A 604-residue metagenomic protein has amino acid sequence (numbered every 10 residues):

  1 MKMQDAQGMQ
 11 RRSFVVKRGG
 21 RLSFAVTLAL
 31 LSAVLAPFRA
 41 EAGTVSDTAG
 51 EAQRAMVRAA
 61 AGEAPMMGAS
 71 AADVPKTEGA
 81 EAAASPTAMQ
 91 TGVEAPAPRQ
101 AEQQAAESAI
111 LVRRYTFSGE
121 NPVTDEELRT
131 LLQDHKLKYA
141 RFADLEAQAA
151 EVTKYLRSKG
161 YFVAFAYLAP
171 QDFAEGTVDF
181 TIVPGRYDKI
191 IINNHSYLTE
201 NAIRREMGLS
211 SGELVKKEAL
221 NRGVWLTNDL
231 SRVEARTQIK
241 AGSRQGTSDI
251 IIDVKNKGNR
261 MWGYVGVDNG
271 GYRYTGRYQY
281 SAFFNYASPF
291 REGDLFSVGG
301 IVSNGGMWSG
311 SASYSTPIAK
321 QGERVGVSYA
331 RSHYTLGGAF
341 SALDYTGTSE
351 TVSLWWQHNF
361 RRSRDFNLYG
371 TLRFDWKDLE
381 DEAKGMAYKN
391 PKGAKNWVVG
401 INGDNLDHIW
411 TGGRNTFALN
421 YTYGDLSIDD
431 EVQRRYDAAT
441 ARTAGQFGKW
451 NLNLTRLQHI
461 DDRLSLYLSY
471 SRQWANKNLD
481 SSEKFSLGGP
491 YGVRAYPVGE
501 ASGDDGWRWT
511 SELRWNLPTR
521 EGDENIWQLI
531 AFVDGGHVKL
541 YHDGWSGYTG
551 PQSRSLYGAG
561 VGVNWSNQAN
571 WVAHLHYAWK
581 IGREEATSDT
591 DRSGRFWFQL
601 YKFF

Functional and structural regions predicted by a protein language model:
G43-G271, G300-W308, Y470: Periplasmic polypeptide-binding modules associated with outer-membrane biogenesis and secretion
G246, G276-Y280, G306-G310, T348-V352 (+5 more regions): Residues that define the transmembrane beta-barrel architecture of outer-membrane proteins
N256, Y286-S288, T316-I318, H358-F360 (+6 more regions): Residue-level signature of outer-membrane beta-barrel architecture
N259-R260, P289-L295, A319-V325, R361-L368 (+4 more regions): Short loop/turn motifs that connect adjacent beta-strands in outer-membrane beta-barrel proteins
M261-G271, A282, E292-N304, G310-A312 (+4 more regions): Transmembrane beta-strand segments that form the barrel wall of outer-membrane beta-barrel proteins
G263-V265, D294-V298, E323-V327, L368-L372 (+9 more regions): Transmembrane beta-strands of outer-membrane beta-barrel proteins
F284, W565, N570, R592-F604: Outer-membrane beta-barrel "beta-signal"
E380-Y541, Y548, A586-S588: C-terminal outer-membrane beta-barrel translocator/porin domains of Gram-negative envelope proteins and their
